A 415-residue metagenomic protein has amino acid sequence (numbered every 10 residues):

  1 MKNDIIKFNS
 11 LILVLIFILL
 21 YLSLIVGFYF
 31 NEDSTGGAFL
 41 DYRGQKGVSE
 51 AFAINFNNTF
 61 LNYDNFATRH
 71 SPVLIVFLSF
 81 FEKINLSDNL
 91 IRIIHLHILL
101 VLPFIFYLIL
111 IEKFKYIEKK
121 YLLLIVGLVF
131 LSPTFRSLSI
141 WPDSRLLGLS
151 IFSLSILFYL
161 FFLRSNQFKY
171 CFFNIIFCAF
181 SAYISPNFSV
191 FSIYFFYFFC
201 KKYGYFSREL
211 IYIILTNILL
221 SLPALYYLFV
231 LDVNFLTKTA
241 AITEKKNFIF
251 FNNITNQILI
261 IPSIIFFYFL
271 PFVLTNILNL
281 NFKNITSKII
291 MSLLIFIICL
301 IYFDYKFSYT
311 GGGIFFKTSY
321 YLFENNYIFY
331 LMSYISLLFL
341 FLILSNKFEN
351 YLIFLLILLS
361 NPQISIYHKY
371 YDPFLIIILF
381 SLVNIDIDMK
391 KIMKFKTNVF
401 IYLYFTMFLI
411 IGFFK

Functional and structural regions predicted by a protein language model:
F30-L40, F56-S79, K83, D88-L99: Membrane-proximal lumenal/periplasmic loop motifs of glycosylation machinery
N89-Y116, L154-F158: Transmembrane-helix motifs of polytopic, lipid-linked glycan transferases
F106-L131, L149-S150, F168-K169, Y351: Transmembrane-helix signature of polytopic, membrane-embedded enzymes that assemble or transfer cell-envelope glycans
K119-L123, F158-F180, R208-L215, N350-F354: Short hydrophobic alpha-helices at membrane interfaces in multi-pass membrane enzymes
V126-G127, K169-P186, S192-F195, T216-L222 (+1 more regions): Membrane-interface alpha helices of multi-pass inner-membrane proteins
S137-L147, Y367-H368: Short acidic/glycine- and proline-prone juxtamembrane loop motifs at membrane-interface regions of multi-pass membrane
L147-R164, Y170-C178, S192-K201, I378-S381: Specific aromatic-rich, kink-prone transmembrane helix
R208-I314, F408-F414: Membrane-lumen/periplasm interface segments of specific transmembrane helices in polyprenyl phosphate-linked
